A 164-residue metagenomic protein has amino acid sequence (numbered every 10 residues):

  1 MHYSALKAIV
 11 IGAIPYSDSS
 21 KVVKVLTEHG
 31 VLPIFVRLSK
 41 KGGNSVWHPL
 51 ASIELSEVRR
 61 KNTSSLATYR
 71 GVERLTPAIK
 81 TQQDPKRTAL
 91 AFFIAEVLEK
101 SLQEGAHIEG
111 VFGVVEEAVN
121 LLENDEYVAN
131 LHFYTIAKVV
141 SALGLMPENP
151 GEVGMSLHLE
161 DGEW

Functional and structural regions predicted by a protein language model:
M1-W164: Non-catalytic alpha-helical scaffolds and adjoining flexible linkers that form interface surfaces for assembly
